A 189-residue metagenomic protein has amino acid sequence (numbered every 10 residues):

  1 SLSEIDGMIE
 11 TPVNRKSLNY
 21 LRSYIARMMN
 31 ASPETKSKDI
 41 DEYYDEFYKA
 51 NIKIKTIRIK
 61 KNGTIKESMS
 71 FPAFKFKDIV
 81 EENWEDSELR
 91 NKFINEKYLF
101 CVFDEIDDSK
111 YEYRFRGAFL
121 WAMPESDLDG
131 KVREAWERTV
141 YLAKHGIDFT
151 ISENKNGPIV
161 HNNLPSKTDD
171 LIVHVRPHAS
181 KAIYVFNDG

Functional and structural regions predicted by a protein language model:
S1-G189: Nucleic-acid endonuclease domains
